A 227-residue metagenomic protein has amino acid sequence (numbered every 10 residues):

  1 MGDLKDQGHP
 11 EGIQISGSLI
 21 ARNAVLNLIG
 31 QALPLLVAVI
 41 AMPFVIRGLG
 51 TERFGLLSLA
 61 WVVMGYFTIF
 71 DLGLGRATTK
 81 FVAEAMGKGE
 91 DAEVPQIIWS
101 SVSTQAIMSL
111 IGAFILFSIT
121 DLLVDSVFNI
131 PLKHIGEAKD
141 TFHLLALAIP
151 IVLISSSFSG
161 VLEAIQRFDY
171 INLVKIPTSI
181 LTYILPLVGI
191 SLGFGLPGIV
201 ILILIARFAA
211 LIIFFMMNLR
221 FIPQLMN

Functional and structural regions predicted by a protein language model:
M1-V37, A92-S100, E137-K139: N-terminal membrane topogenesis motif
G2-H9, I13-S16, A32, F44 (+4 more regions): C-terminal transmembrane helix end/exit motif
S16-E84, S109-F117, A148, Y183 (+1 more regions): Signature of the first transmembrane helix
A21, L147-P177, L192-P197, N218-I222: Membrane-interface junctions at transmembrane-helix termini in multi-pass inner-membrane proteins
L72-K88, V102, E163-A164, I222-N227: Helix-loop junctions and terminal segments of transmembrane helices in multi-pass membrane transport/translocation
A113-L132: Short membrane-interface helical motifs at transmembrane helix boundaries in multi-pass membrane transporters
S118, P131-S155, N172, L181: Alpha-helical transmembrane segments of multi-pass membrane proteins
H143, L173-P223: Hydrophobic alpha-helical transmembrane segments
